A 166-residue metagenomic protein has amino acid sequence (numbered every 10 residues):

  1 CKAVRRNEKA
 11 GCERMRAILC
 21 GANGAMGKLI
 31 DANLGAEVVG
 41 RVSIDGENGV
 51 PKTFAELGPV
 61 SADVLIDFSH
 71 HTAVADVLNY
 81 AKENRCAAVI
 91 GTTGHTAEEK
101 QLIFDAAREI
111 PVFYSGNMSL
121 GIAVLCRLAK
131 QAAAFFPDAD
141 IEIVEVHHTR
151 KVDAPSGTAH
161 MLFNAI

Functional and structural regions predicted by a protein language model:
R14-A17: Extreme N-terminal starter segment of soluble prokaryotic enzymes
C20-D31: N-terminal Rossmann NAD(P)H-binding glycine-rich loop of SDR-like oxidoreductase domains
G35-P51: NAD(P)-binding Rossmann-fold cofactor-contacting core
P51-S61: Short amphipathic alpha-helix with an adjacent loop that forms part of the alpha/beta core around
G58, F68-G91, K100-L102: Rossmann-fold NAD(P) dinucleotide-binding segment
N79, T92-V112, A123, K130-Q131: Rossmann-fold NAD(P)-binding glycine/threonine-rich loop
A87, L102-S119, A133-I141: Rossmann-fold dehydrogenase core element
V124-I166: Conserved anion/nucleotide-ligand pocket segment
